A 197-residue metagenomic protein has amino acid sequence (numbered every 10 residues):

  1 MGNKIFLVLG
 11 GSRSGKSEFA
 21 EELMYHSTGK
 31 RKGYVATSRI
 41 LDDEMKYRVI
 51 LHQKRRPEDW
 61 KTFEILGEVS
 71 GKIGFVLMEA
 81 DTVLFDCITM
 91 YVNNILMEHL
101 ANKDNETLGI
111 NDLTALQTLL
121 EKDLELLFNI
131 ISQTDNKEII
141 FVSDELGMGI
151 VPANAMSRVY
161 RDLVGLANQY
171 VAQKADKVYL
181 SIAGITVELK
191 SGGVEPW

Functional and structural regions predicted by a protein language model:
G2-L77: Conserved P-loop
K32, V83, K177-Y179: Short, well-ordered beta-strand core segments
V76, T82-N102: A basic- and aromatic-enriched beta-loop-alpha substructure that forms the phosphate/nucleotide- and DNA/RNA-contacting
E79-T82, D135-I140: Loop/turn-to-beta-strand initiation segments
H99-L116: A solvent-exposed, charged loop/short amphipathic helix patch at secondary-structure junctions
K122-N136, L163, A167-Y170: Catalytic-core regions built around general acid/base machinery
D144: Acidic, metal-coordinating catalytic segment for phosphate/diphosphate chemistry, firing primarily on the Nudix
N154-W197: Phosphate-binding/switch region of NTP-binding enzymes
